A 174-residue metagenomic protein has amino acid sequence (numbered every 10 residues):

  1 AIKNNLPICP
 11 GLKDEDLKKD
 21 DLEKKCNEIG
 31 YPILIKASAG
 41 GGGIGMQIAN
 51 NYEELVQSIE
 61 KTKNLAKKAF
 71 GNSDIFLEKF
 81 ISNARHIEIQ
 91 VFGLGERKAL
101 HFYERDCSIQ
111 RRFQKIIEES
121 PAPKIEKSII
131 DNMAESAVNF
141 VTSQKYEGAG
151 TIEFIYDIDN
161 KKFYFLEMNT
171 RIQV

Functional and structural regions predicted by a protein language model:
A1-S38, G45: A conserved helix-loop-beta module that forms one wall/lid of the active-site cleft in ATP-utilizing catalytic domains
N4, A37, G42, A49-V174: ATP-dependent carboxylate activation and anion-phosphoryl transfer catalytic cores that bind Mg-ATP to form
